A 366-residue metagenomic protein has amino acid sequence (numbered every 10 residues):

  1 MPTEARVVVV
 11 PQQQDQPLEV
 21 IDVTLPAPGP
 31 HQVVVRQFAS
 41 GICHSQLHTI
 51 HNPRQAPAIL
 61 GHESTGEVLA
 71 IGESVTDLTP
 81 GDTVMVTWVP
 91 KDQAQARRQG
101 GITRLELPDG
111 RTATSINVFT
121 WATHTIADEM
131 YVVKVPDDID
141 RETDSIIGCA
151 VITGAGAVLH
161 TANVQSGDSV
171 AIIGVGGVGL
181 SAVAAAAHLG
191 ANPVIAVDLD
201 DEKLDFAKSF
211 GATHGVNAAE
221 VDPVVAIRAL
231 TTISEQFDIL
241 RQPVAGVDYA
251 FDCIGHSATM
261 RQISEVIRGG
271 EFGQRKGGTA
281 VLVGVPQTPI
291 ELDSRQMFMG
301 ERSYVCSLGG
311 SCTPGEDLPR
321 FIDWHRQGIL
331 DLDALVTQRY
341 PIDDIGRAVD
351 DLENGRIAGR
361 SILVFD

Functional and structural regions predicted by a protein language model:
M1-T3, D238-I239, R261-S264, G269-E271 (+1 more regions): C-terminal hydrophobic helical "lid"/dimerization subdomain of Rossmann-like NAD(P)H-dependent oxidoreductases
L25-S40, I50-A94, P136-D138: Glycine-rich beta-strand-centered segment in the early N-terminal region that forms part of a ligand/cofactor-binding
E63-T65, T83, H124, S169 (+2 more regions): Residue-level marker of beta-strand positions
P90-I173: NAD(P)H dinucleotide-binding glycine-rich loop of Rossmann-like/cofactor-binding domains, especially the beta1-alpha1
D137-V221, V225: Mid-domain Rossmann-like dinucleotide-binding core that forms the NAD(H)/NADP(H) cofactor-binding site
A162-V164, F210-S303, D366: Glycine-rich cofactor phosphate-binding loops and adjacent beta1-alpha1 units of small-molecule cofactor enzyme domains
R275-V281, L292-A334: Rossmann-fold dehydrogenase core element
